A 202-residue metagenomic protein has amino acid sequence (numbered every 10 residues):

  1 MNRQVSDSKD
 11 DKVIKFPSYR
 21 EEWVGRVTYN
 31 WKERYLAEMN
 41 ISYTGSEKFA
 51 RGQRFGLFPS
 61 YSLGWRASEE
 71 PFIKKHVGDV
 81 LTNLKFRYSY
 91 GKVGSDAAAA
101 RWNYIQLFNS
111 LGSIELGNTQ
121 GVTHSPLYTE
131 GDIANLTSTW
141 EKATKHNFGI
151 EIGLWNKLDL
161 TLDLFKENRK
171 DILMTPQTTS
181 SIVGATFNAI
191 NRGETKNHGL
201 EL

Functional and structural regions predicted by a protein language model:
M1-L202: Extracellular/periplasmic, surface-exposed regions of secreted and cell-surface proteins
